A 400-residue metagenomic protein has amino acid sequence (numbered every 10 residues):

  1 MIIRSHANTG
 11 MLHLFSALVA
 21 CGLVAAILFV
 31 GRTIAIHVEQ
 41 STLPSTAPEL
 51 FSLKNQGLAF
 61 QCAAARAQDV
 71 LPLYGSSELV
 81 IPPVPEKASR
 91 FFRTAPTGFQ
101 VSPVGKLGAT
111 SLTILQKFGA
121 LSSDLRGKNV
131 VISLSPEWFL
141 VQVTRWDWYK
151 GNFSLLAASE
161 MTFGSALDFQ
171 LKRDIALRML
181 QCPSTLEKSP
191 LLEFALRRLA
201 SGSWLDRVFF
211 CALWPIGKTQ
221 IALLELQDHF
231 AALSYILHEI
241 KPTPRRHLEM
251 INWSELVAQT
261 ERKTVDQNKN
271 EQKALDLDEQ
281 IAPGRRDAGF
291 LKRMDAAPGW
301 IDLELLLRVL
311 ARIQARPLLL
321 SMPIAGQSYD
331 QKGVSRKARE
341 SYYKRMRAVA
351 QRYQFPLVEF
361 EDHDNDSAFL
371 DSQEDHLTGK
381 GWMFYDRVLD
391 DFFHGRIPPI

Functional and structural regions predicted by a protein language model:
M1-G10: N-terminal Lys/Arg-rich, disordered targeting/topogenic segments
L12-T33: Hydrophobic membrane-insertion alpha-helices, especially the h-region of bacterial N-terminal signal peptides
A35-V101, Q116-A120: Membrane/wall-proximal cationic-aromatic binding patches
Q40-S41, F153-R312: Secreted/periplasmic serine-hydrolase-like ester/acetyl group-modifying domain
E78-A176: Membrane-embedded segments
I221-L224, G326-E359: Substrate-gating cap/lid alpha-helix
K273-L275, R285-A288, M322-K337: Active-site His/acidic residue clusters
Q373-I400: Histidine-centered active-site loop/cap adjacent to the catalytic His in serine esterases/O-acetyl transfer systems
